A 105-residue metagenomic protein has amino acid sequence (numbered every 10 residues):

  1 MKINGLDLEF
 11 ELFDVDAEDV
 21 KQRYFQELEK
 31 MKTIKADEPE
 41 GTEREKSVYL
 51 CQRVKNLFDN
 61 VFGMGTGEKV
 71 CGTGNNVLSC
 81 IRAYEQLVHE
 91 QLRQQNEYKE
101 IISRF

Functional and structural regions predicted by a protein language model:
M1-R44: Short N-terminal mixed-charge amphipathic segments
I34, R44-Y49, V88-Q95: Contiguous, amphipathic alpha-helical segments that mediate oligomerization or scaffolding in large protein assemblies
D37-V48, K69-G74: Short, surface-exposed loop/turn segments at secondary-structure junctions
L50-K55, Y84: Short amphipathic alpha-helical coiled-coil/interface segments
T66-F105: C-terminal charged interaction modules
